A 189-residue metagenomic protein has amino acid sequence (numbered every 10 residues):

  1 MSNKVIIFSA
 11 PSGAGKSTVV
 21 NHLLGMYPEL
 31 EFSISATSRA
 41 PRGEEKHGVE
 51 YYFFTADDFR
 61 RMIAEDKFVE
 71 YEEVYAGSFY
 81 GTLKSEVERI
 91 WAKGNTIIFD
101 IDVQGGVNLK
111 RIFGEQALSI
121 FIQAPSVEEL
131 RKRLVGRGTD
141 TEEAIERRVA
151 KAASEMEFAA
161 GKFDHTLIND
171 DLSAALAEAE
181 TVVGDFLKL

Functional and structural regions predicted by a protein language model:
M1-N3: Phosphate-binding P-loop
V5-S9: Short hydrophobic/aromatic beta-strand immediately N-terminal to the Walker A/P-loop
A10, G15: Conserved glycine(s) of the Walker
K16, G105-V107, A175-L176: Short, well-ordered alpha-helical microsegments
T18, H22-K67: N-terminal phosphate/diphosphate-binding loop that engages ATP/GTP or pyrophosphate donors across diverse enzyme folds
D57-K67, G81-G138, V183: ATP-dependent NMP and nucleoside kinases share a basic, alpha-helical "lid"
V69-Y75, L134-E143: Flexible beta-alpha connector loops of hexameric P-loop NTPases
T139-V182: Small-molecule kinase domains that catalyze NTP-dependent phosphoryl transfer to phosphate-bearing small molecules
